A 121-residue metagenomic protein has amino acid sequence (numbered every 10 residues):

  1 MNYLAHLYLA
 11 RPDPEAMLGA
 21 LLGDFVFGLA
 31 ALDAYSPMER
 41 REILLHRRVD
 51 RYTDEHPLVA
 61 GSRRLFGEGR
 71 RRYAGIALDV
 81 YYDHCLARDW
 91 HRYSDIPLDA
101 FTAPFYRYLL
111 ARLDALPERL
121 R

Functional and structural regions predicted by a protein language model:
M1-W90, S94: An N-terminal structural lobe/cap that precedes and organizes the functional/catalytic core across diverse proteins
A103-R121: An amphipathic alpha-helical core segment
